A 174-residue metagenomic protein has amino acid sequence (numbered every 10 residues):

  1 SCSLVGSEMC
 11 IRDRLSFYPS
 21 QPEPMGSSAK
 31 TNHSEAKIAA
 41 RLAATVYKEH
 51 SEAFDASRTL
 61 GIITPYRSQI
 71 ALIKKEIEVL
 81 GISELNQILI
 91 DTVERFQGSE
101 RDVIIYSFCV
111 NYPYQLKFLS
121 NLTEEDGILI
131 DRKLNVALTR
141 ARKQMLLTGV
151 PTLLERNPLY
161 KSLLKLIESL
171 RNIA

Functional and structural regions predicted by a protein language model:
S1-G6, C10-D13: Single conserved hydrophobic/aromatic residue that forms the stacking wall/gate of nucleotide- or nucleobase-binding
S7-E8, L89-F96: Short acidic low-complexity segments
P22-E23, R67-Q69, R95, V110-Y112 (+1 more regions): Short, glycine-/Ser/Thr-/acidic-enriched flexible segments
E23-F54: Conserved interdomain hinge at the start of the Helicase C-terminal
A39, I62, G98, A137: Hydrophobic, well-ordered secondary-structure elements that form the walls of internal hydrophobic environments
K48-I90: Conserved helicase motor "Helicase C" RecA-like lobe of SF1/SF2 P-loop NTPases
S99-N111, M145-L147: A short beta-strand element within the Helicase C-terminal
P113-A174: Helicase C-terminal subdomain and adjacent C-terminal extension
